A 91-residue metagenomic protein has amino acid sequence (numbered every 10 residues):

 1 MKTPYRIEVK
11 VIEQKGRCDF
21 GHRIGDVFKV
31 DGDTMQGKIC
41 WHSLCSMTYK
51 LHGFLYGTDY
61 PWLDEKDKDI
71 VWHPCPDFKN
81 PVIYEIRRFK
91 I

Functional and structural regions predicted by a protein language model:
T3-Y5, Y60-I91: Short, compact, well-ordered microdomains
Y5-Q14: Short, structured beta-strand/loop micro-motifs enriched in basic residues and often containing a Trp
R17: Metallocofactor- and cofactor-centric catalytic cores in central/energy metabolism, strongly enriched
M35-C45: Short, Lys/Arg- and Gly-enriched loop/turn segments at beta-strand edges
C45-D69: Short peripheral tails and domain-boundary helices/loops at the edges of structured domains
